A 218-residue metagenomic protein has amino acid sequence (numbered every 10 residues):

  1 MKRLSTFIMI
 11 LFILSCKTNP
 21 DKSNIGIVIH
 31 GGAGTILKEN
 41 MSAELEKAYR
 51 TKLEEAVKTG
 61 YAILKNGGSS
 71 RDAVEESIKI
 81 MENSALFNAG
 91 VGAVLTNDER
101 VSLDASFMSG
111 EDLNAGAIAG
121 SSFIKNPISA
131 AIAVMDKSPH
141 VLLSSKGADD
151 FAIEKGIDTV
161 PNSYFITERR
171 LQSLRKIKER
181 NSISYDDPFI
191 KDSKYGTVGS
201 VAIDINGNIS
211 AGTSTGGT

Functional and structural regions predicted by a protein language model:
M1-S23: Bacterial Sec-dependent N-terminal signal peptides
N19-T218: Alpha/propeptide regions of enzymes that mature by internal proteolysis
